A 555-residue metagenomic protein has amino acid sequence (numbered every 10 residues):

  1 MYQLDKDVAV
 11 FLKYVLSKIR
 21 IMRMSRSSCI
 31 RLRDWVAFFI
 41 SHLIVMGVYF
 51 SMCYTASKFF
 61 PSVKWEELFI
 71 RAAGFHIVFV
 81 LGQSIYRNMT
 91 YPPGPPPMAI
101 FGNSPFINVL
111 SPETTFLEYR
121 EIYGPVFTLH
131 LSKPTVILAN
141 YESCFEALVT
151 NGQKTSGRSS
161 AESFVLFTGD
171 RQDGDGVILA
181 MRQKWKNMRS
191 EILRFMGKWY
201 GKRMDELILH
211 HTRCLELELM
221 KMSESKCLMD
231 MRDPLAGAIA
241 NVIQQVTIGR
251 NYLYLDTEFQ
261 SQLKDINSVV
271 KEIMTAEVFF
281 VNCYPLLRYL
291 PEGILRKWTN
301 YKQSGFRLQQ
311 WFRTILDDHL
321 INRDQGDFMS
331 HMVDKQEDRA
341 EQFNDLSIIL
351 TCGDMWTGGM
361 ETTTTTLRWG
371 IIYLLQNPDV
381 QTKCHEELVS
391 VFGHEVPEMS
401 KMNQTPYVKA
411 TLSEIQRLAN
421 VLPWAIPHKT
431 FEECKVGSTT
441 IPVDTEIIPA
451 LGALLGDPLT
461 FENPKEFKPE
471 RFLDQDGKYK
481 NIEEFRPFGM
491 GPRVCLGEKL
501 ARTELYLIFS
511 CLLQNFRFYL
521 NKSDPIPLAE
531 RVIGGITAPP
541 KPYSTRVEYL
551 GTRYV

Functional and structural regions predicted by a protein language model:
Y2-T135, E142, E146, S159-G169 (+5 more regions): N-terminal targeting/anchor module and adjacent flexible "hinge" preceding the catalytic domain
S25-F50, Y54, K58-H76, H130-V136 (+8 more regions): Cytochrome P450
N88-I107, P112-L207, D230-M231, L235-V242 (+2 more regions): Cytochrome P450 substrate-recognition site 1
N103-G124, Q310, T314, H394-S438 (+2 more regions): Conserved cytochrome P450 K-helix E-x-x-R motif and the immediately C-terminal K′/meander segment
G197-W199, A240, V278-V281, N300-L367 (+4 more regions): Conserved cytochrome P450 catalytic core segment spanning the I/J/K helices
G353, G358, Q475-L505, R531-I533: Cytochrome P450 heme-thiolate "Cys pocket" and heme-binding signature region
P378-Q381, L500-I536: Cytochrome P450 heme-binding "Cys pocket" and the immediately downstream C-terminal segment
P449-D476: Conserved cytochrome P450 K-helix/beta-meander segment immediately N-terminal to the heme-binding cysteine loop
